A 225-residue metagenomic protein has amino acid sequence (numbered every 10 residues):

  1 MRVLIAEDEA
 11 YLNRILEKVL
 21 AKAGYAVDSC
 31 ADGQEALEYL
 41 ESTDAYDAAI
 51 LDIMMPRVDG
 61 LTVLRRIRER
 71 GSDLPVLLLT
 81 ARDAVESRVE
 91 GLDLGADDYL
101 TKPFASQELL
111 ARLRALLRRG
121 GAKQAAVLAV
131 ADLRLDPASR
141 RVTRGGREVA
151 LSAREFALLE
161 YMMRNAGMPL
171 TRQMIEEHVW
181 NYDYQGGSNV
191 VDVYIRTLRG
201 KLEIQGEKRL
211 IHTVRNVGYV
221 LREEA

Functional and structural regions predicted by a protein language model:
M1-K123: N-terminal/domain-start alpha-helical segments
R2, R114-Q173: Short, Lys/Arg-enriched segments at the junction into DNA-binding effector domains of transcriptional regulators
K22, A26, S42, E69 (+7 more regions): Conserved amphipathic alpha-helical interaction elements at protein-protein interfaces in regulatory, energy-coupling
D59-T62, V89-E90, A157, M174 (+1 more regions): Active-site phosphate/pyrophosphate-handling residues
A105-R118, A150-E160, R172, G186-I204 (+1 more regions): DNA-recognition element of transcription regulators
I175-N181: DNA-recognition alpha helix
E223-A225: Intrinsically disordered, low-complexity protein-interaction/activation regions
